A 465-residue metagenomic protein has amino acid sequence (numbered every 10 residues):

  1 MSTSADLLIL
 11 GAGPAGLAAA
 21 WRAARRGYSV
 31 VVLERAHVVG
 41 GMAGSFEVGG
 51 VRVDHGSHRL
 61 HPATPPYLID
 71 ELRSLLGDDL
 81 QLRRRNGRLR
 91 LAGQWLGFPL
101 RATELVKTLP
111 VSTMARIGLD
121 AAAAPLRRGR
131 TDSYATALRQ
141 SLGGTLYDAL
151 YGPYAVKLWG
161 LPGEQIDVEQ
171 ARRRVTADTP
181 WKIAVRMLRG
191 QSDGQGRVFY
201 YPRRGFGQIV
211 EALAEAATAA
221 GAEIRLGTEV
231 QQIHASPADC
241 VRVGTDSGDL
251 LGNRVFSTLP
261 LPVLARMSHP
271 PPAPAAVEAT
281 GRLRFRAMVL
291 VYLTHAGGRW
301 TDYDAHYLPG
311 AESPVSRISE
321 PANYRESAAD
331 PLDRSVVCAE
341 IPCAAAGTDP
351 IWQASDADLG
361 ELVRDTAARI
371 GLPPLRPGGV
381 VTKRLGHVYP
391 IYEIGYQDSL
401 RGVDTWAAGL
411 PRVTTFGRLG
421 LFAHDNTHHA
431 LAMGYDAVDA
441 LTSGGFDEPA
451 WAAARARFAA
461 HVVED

Functional and structural regions predicted by a protein language model:
A5-V32: N-terminal Rossmann-like FAD-binding beta1-loop-alpha1 element of flavoenzymes
L7, Y28-V30, V255, P377-V380: Hydrophobic anchor at the start of a short beta-strand that flanks the dinucleotide cofactor-binding loop
A15, V38, P262: Conserved Rossmann-like nucleotide-cofactor binding loop
A24-E47: Glycine-rich FAD pyrophosphate-binding loop
R26, T228-A357, E361-G371, L375 (+2 more regions): Mid-domain catalytic core of redox enzymes that form a hydrophobic substrate pocket/lid adjacent to a catalytic redox
G44-S45, P99-L100, I318-D465: Conserved flavin/dinucleotide-binding core of flavoenzymes
G49-L126, R173: Dinucleotide-binding Rossmann-like beta1-alpha1 core, especially the glycine-rich loop that anchors the ADP
Q94, P110, R116-I233, V241 (+1 more regions): Active-site/ligand-binding neighborhood in enzyme catalytic cores
